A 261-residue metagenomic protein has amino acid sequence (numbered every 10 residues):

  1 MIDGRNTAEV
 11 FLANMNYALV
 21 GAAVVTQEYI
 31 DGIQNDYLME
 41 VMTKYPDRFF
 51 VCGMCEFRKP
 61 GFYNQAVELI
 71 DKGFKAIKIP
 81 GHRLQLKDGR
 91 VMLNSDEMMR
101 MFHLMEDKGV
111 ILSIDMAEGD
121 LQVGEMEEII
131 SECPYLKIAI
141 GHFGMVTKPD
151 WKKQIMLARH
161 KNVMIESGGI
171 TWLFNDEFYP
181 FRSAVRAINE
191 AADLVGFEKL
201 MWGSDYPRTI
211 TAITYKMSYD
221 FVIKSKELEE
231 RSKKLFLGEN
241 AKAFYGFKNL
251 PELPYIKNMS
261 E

Functional and structural regions predicted by a protein language model:
M1-A22, N189-E190, L194-M201, I210-E261: Mid-to-C-terminal alpha-helical segments outside catalytic/metal-binding sites
M1-T26, Q34-T43, V67-D71: Alpha-helical scaffold segments that flank or form the walls of functional sites
M15, L38, L69, M105 (+5 more regions): Conserved, mostly hydrophobic/aromatic
V24-T26, C52-G53, K78, A139-H142 (+2 more regions): Active-site neighborhood of phospho(di)ester-bond hydrolases with catalytic His/Asp-centered motifs
G32-D120, M164-W172, E177-F178: Active-site gating/metal-coordination segments in enzymes
N35-R48, I130-A139, M217-E227, S260-E261: Short, electropositive alpha-helical surface patch
V91-M201, N249, L253-E261: Catalytic pocket-lining loop regions of alpha/beta-barrel enzymes, especially the amidohydrolase/enolase/GH5 lineages
